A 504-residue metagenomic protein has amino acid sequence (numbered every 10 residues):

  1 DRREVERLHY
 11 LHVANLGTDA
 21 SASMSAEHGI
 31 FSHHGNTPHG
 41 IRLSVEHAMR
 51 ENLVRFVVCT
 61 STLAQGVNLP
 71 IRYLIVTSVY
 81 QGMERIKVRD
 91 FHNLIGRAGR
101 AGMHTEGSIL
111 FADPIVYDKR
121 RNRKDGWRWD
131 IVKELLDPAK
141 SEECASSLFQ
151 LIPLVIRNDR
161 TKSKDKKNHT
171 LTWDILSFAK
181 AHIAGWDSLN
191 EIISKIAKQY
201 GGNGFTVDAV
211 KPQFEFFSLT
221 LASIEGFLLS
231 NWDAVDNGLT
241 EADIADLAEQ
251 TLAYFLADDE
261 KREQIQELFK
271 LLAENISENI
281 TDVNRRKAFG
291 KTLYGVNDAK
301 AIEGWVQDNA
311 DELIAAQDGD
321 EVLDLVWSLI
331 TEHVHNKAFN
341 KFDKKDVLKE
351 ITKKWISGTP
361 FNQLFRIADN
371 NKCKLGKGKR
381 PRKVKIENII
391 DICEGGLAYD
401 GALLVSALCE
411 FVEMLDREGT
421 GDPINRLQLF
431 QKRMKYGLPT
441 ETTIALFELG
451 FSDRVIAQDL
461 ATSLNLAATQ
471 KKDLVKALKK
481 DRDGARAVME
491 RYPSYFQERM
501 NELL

Functional and structural regions predicted by a protein language model:
D1, T60, K87, T292-G295: Helix N-terminus capping/helix-initiation residues
D1-F56, I71, E84-R89: Conserved C-terminal RecA-like helicase domain
H39, L69, Y73, Y80-E134: Conserved segment of the helicase C-terminal RecA-like domain
V57-L63: Ser/Thr-glycine-rich phosphate-binding loops at phosphate-binding pockets of nucleotides, nucleotide cofactors
T105-A209: C-terminal helicase module of SF1/SF2 nucleic-acid helicases/translocases
V155, D159-A181, P212-L504: C-terminal accessory/interaction regions of large nucleic acid-associated machines
